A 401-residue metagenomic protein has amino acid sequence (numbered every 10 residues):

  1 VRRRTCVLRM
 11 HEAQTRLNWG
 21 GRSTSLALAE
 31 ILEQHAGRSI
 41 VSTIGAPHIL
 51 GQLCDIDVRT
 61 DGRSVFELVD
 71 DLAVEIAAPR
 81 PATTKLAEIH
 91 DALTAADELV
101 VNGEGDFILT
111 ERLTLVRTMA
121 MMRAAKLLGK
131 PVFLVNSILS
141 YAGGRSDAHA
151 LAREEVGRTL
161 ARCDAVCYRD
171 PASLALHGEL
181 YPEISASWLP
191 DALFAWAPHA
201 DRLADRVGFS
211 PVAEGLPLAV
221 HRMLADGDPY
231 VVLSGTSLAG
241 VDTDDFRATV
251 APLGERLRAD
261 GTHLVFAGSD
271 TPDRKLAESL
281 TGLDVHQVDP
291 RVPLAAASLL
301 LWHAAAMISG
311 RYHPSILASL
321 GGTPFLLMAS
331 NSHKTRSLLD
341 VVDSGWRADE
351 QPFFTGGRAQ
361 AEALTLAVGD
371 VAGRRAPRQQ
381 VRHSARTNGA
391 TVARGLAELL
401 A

Functional and structural regions predicted by a protein language model:
V1-A401: Active-site anion-handling motifs in enzyme catalytic cores
